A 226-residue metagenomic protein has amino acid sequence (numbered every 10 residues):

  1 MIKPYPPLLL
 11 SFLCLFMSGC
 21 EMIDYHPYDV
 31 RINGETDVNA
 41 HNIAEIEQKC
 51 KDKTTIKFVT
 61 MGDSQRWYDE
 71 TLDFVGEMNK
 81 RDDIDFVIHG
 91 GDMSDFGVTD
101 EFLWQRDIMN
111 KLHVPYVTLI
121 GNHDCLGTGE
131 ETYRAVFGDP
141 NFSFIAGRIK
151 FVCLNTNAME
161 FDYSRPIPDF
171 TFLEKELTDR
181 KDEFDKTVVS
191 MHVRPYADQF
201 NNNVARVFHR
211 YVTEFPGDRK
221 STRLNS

Functional and structural regions predicted by a protein language model:
M1-L8: Bacterial N-terminal signal peptides that target proteins for export
L8-S18: Bacterial N-terminal signal peptides
C20-W104: N-terminal active-site segment of His-dependent metallophosphoesterases
K49-F58, S143-C153, T178-K186: Beta-strand-turn-beta hairpins that frame and shape the catalytic cleft of phosphate-ester-processing enzymes
R66-E70, D95-T99, H123-T128, M159-D162 (+2 more regions): Active-site environment of divalent metal-dependent phosphoester hydrolases
E70-N141, I145-A146, E214: Core catalytic region of metal-dependent phosphoesterases/phosphodiesterases, especially metallo-beta-lactamase-like
N79-F86, F161-S226: His/acidic metal-ligating clusters that form di-metal
